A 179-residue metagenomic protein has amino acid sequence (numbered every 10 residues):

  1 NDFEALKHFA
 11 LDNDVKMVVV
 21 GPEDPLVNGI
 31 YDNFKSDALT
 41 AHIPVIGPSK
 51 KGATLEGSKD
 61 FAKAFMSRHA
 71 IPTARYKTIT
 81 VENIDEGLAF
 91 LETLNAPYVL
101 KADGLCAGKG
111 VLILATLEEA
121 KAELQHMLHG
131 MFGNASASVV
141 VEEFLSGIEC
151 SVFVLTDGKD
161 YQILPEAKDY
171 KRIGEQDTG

Functional and structural regions predicted by a protein language model:
N1-D12: Glycine-rich, highly charged phosphate/nucleotide-binding loops
N13, L94: Active-site charged/polar residues at nucleotide-handling catalytic sites that mediate phosphoryl, nucleotidyl
K16-S58, A70-T80: A short, GP-enriched loop/loop-strand-helix hinge that lies immediately N-terminal to, or at the N-terminal rim
I43-I46, F65-P72, A102-G110, G179: Acidic/polar active-site rim loop that often engages polyanionic ligands
G57-L91, A120: Short, glycine-/small-residue-rich phosphate/pyrophosphate-handling segment
I71-R75, N95-V99, L114-S151, L155 (+1 more regions): Conserved ATP-binding module of the ATP-grasp superfamily
Y161-G179: ATP-dependent carboxylate/phosphate-activation module, predominantly the ATP-grasp catalytic core and closely related
